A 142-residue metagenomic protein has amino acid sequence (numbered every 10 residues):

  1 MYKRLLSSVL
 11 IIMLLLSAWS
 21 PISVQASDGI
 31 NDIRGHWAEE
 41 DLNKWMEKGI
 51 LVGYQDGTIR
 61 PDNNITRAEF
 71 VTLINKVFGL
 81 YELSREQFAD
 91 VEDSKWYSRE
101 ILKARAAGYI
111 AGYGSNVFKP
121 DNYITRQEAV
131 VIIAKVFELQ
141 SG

Functional and structural regions predicted by a protein language model:
Y2-E39, E47-E100, A106-Q127, I133-G142: Feature responds to low-complexity, polar/acidic, surface-exposed segments characteristic of secreted/exported proteins
